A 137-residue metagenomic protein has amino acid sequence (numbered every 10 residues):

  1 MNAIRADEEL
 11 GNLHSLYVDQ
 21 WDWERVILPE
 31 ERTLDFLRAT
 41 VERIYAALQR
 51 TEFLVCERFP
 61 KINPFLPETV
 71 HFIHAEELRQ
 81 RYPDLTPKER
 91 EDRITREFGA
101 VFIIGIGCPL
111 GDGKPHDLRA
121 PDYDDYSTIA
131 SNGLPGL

Functional and structural regions predicted by a protein language model:
M1-L137: Structured aminoacyl-transfer and RNA-binding surfaces used for tRNA recognition/handling in the translation apparatus
